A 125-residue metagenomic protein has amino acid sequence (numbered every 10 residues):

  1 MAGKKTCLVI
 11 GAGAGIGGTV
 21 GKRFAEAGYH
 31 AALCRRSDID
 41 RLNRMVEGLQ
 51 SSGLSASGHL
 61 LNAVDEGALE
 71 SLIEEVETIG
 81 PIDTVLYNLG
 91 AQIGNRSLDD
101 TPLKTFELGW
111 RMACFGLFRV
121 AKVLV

Functional and structural regions predicted by a protein language model:
T6-V9, V85-L86: Conserved hydrophobic beta-strands of the Rossmann-like cofactor-binding core in SDR/related NAD(P)H-dependent
G13-G15: Conserved glycine-rich cofactor-binding loop
Y29-N43: Conserved glycine-rich Rossmann-like NAD(P)H-binding loop of the short-chain dehydrogenase/reductase
I39, L60-L72, L103: The beta1-alpha1 cofactor-binding region of Rossmann-like NAD(H)/NADP(H)-dependent oxidoreductases
D83-V85, E107: Conserved catalytic-site loops of classical short-chain dehydrogenases/reductases
L86, G116, V120-L124: Hydrophobic positions on the long internal alpha-helix of Rossmann-like NAD(P)-dependent oxidoreductase domains
N88-N95: Conserved NAD(P)H cofactor-binding loop of Rossmann-fold oxidoreductase domains
D99-F118: Catalytic Tyr-X3-Lys loop
